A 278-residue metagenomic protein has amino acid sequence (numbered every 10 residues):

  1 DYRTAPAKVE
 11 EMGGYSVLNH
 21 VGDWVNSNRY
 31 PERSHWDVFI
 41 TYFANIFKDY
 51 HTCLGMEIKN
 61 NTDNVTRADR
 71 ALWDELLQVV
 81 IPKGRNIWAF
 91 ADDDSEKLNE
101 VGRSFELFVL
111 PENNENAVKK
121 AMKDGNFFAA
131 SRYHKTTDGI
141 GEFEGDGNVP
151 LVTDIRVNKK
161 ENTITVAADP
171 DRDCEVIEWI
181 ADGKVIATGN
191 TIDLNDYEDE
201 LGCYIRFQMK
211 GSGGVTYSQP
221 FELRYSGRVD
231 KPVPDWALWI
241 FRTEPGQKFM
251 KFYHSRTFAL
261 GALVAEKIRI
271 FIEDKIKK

Functional and structural regions predicted by a protein language model:
D1-R103, R172-I186, E198, C203: Domain-core and long-helix interface of multi-subunit machines
V80-W88, D93-K277: C-terminal functional module detector
